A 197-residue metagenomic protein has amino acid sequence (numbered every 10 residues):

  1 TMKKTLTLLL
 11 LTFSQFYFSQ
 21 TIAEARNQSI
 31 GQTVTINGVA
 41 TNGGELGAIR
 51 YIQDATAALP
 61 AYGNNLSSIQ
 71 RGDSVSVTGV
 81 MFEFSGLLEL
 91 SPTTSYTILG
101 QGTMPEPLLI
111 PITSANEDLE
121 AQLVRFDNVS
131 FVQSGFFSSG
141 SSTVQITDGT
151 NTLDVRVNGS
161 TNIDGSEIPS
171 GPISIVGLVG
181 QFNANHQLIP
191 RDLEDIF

Functional and structural regions predicted by a protein language model:
T1-A23: Bacterial Sec-dependent N-terminal signal peptides
Q20-F197: OB-fold single-stranded nucleic acid-binding module
